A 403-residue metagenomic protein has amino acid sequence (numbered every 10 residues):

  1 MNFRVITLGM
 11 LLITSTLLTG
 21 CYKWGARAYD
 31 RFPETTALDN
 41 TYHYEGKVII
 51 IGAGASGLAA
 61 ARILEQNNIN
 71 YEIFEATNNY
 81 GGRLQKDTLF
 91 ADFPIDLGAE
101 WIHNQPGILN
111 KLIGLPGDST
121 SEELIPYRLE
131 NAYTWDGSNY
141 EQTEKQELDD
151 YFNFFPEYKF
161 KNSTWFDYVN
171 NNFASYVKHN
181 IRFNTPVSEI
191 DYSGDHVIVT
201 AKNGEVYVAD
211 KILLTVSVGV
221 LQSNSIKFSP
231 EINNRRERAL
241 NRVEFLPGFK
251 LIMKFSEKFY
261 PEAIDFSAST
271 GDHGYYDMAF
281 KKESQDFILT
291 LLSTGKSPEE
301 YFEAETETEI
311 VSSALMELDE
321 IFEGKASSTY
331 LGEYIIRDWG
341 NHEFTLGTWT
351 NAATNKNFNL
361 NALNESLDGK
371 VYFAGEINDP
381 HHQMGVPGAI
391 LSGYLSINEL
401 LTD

Functional and structural regions predicted by a protein language model:
F3, L8-L11, C21-D403: FAD-dinucleotide binding site
